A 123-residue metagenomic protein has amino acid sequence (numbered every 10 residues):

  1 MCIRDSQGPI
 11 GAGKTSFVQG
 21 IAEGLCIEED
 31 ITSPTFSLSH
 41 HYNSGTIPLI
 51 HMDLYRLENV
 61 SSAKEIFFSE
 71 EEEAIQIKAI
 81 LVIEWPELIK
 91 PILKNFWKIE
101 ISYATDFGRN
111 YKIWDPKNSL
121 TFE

Functional and structural regions predicted by a protein language model:
M1-D5: Conserved small/polar residues in nucleotide/adenosyl-binding loops
G11: Walker A (P-loop) phosphate-binding loop of P-loop NTPases
K14: Conserved lysine of the Walker
I27-N43: Short beta-strand-centered segment that lines the nucleotide-binding/catalytic pocket of NTP-utilizing
H51-L57: Switch II (G3) loop of P-loop NTPases
S61, S69-E123: Short phosphate-coordinating micro-motif centered on Lys-Gly-acidic
